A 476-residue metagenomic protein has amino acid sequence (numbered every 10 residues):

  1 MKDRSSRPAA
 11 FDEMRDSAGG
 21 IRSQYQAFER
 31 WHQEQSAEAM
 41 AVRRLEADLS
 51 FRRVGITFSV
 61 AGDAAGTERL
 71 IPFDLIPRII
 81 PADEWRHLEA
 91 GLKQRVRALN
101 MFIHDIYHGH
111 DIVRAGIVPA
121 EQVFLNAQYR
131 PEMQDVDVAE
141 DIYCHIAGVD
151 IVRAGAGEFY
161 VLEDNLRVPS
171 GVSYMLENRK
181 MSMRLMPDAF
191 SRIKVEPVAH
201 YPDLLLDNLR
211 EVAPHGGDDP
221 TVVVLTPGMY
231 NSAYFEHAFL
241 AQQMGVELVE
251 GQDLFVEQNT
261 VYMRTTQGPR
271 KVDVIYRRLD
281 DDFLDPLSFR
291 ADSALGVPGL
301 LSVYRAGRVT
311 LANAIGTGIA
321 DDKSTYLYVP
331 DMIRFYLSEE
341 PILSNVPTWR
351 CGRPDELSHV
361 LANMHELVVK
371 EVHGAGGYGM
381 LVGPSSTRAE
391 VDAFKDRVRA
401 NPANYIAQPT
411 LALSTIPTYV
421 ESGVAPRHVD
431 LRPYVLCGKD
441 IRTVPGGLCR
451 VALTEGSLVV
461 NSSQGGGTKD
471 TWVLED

Functional and structural regions predicted by a protein language model:
M1-D476: Preference for protein termini
